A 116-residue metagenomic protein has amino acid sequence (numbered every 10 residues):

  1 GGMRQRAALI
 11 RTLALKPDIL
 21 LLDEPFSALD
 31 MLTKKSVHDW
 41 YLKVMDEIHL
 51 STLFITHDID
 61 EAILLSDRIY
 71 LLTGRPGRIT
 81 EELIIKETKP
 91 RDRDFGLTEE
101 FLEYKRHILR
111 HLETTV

Functional and structural regions predicted by a protein language model:
G1-R6: ABC ATPase nucleotide-binding domain "signature motif"
L9: Hydrophobic anchor residue at the start of the ABC signature
L15: Conserved signature/switch motifs of ABC ATPase nucleotide-binding domains
L20-D23: Catalytic Walker B motif of ABC-type/P-loop ATPase nucleotide-binding domains
K34-I48: Helical segment within the ABC ATPase nucleotide-binding domain
H49-I55: Conserved H-loop
L64-L71: Conserved catalytic segment of ABC-fold P-loop ATPases
G74-Y104: Conserved beta-strand-loop-alpha-helix hinge in the C-terminal portion of ABC ATPase nucleotide-binding domains
